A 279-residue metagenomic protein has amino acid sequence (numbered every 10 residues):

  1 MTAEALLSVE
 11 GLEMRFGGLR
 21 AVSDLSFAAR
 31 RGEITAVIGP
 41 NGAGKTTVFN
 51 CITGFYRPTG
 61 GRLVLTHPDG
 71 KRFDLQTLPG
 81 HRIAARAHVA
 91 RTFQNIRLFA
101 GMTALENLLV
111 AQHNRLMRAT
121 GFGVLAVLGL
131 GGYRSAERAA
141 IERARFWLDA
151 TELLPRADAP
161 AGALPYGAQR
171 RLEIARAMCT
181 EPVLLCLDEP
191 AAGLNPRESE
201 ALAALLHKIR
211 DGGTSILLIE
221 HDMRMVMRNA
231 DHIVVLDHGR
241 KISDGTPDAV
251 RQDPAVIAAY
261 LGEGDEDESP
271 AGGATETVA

Functional and structural regions predicted by a protein language model:
L7-V9, V22: Conserved structural motif at the start of ABC-family nucleotide-binding domains
I38-P40: The feature captures the beta-strand-to-loop junction immediately N-terminal to the Walker
T53: Helix-to-loop junction immediately C-terminal to a conserved catalytic motif
R62-A85, A126-G132: ABC ATPase NBD Q-loop/coupling interface
E181: Conserved catalytic motifs of ABC-family nucleotide-binding domains
L185-E189: Catalytic Walker B motif of ABC-type/P-loop ATPase nucleotide-binding domains
